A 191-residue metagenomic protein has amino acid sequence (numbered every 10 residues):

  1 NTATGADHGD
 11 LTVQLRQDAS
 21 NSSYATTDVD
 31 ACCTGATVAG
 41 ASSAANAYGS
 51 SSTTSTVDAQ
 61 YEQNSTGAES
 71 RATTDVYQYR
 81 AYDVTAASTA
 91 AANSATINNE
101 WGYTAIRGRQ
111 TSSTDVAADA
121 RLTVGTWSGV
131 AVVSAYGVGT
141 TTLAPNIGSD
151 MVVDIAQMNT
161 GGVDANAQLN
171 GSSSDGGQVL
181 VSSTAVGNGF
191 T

Functional and structural regions predicted by a protein language model:
N1-T191: Low-complexity repeat regions of mature extracellularly deployed or surface/particle-associated proteins
